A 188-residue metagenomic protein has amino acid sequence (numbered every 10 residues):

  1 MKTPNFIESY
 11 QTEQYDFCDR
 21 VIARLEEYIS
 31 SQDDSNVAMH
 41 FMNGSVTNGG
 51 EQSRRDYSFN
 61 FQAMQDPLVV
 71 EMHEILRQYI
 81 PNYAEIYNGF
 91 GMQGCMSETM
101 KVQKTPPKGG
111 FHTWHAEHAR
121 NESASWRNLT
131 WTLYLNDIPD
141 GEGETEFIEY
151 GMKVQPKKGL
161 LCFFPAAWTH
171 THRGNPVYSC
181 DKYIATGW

Functional and structural regions predicted by a protein language model:
M1-M92: Non-heme Fe(II)/2-oxoglutarate
V70-W188: Catalytic core of non-heme Fe(II) oxygenases with the double-stranded beta-helix
